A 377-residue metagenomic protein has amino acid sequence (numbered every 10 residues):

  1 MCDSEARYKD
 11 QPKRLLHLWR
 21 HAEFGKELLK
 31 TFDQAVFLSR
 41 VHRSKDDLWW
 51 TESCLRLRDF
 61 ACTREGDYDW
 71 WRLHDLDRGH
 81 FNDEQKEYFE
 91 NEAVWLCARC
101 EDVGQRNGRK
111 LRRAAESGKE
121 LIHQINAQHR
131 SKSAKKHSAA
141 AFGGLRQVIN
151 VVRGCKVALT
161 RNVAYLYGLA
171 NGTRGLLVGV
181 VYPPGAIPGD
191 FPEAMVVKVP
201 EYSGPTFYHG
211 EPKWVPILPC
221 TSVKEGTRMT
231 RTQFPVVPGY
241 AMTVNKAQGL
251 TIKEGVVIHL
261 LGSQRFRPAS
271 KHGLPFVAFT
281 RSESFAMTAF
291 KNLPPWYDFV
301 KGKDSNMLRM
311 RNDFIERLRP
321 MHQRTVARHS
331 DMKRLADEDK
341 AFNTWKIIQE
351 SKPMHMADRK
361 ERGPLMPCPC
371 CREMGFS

Functional and structural regions predicted by a protein language model:
M1-S377: Conserved ATP-binding/catalytic motifs of P-loop helicase motor domains
